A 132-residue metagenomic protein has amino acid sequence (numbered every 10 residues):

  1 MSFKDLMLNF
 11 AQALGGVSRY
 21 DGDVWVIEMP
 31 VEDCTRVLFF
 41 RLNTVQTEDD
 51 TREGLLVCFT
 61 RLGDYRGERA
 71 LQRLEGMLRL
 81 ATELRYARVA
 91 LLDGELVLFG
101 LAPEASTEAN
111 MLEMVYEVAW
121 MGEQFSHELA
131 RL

Functional and structural regions predicted by a protein language model:
M1-F39, D64, E83-Y86, L91: Charge-rich, low-complexity N-terminal segments
S2-L6, R66-R73, N110-E117, M121: Short amphipathic alpha-helical segments
Q12, G76-E83, Y116-H127: Short, intrinsically disordered, mixed-charge
M29-V57: Glycine-rich portal/gate segments that line the openings of hydrophobic small-molecule binding cavities
N43, R61-G63, P103: Solvent-exposed residues in well-ordered beta-strands and their adjoining turns, especially edge/terminal strands
E53-G94: Short, internal acidic amphipathic alpha-helical interface segments that mediate docking to partner proteins
Y86-Y116, W120, H127-R131: Well-ordered alpha/beta subsegment
